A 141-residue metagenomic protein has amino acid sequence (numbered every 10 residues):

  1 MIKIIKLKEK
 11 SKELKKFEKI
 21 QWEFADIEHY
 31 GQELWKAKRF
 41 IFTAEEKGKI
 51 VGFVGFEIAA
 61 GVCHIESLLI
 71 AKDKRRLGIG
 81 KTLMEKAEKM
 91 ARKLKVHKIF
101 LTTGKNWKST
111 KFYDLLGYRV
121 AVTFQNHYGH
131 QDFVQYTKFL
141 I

Functional and structural regions predicted by a protein language model:
I2-E66, A71, N126: Acetyl-CoA-dependent GNAT
L68-R75, G104: A short, internal acetyl-CoA/4′-phosphopantetheine-binding micro-motif in the GNAT/acyltransferase core
R76-K89, L115: Conserved acetyl-CoA-binding loop-helix of GNAT-fold acetyltransferases
A91-G104: Conserved GNAT acetyl-CoA-binding A-motif
F100-T102, R119-Q135: Conserved catalytic-core motifs of GNAT/GCN5-like acyltransferases
S109: Helix-turn-helix
T137-I141: Short beta-strand-to-coil "C-cap" segments at the C-terminal boundary of structured domains/repeats, marking
